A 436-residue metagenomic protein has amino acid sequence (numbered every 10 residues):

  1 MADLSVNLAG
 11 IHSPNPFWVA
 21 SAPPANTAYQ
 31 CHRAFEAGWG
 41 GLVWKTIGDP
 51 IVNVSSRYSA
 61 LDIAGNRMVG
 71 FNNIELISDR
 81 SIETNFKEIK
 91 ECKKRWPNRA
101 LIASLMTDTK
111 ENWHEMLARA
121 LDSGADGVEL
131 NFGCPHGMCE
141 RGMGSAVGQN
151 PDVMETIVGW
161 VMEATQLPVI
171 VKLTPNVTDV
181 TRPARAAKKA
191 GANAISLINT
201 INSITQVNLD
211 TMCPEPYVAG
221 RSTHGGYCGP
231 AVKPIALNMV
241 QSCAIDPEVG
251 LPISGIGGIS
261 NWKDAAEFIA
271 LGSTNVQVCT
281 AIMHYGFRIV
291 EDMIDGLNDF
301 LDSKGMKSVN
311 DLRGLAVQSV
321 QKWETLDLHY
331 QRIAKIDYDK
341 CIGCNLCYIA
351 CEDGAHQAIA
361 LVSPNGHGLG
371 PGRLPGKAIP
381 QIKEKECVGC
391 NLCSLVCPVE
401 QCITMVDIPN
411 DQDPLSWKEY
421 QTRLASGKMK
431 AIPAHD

Functional and structural regions predicted by a protein language model:
M1-L101, M106-E115, M293: N-terminal capping/small domains of soluble enzymes
N15-P16, R99-A100, L167-I170, G250-P252 (+1 more regions): Short, proline-centered helix/strand-breaking motifs
H32-A37, G41, M106-S254, S260-N275 (+5 more regions): Alpha/beta enzyme core
K45-I47, F132, N199, T280 (+1 more regions): Short secondary-structure boundary segments
V52-R67, Q206-H224, I269, A281-M306 (+2 more regions): C-terminal helical cap(s) of enzyme catalytic domains, especially alpha/beta-barrels
S242-D246, W262-V320, V388, L392: Extended, hydrophobic interaction surfaces within ordered domains
L297-K307, D311-D327, D339, G354-Q357 (+1 more regions): Flanking helices and flexible, charged tails adjoining ferredoxin-like Fe-S electron-transfer domains in multi-subunit
